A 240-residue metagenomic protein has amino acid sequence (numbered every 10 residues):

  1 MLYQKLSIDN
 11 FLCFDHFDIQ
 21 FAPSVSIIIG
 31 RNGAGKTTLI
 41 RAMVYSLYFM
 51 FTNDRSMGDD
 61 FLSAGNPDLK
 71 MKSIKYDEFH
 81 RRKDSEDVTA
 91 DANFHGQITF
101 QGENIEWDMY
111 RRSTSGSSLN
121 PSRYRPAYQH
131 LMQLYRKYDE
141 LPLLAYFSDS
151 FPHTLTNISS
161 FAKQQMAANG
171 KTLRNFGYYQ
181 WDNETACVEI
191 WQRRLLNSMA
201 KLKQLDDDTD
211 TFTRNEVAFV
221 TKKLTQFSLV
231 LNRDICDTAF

Functional and structural regions predicted by a protein language model:
M1-Q192, T209-F212, L231-R233: P-loop NTPase switch/coupling surface
L141, V188, M199-F240: Amphipathic alpha-helical domain-onset/packing element
